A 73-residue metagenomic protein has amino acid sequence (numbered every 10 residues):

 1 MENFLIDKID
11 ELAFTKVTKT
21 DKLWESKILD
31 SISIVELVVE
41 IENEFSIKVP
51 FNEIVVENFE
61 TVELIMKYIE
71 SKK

Functional and structural regions predicted by a protein language model:
M1-K16, K67-K73: Thiotemplate assembly-line natural product biosynthesis machinery
D10-I28, I47-N52: Phosphopantetheine carrier-protein modules
D30-V38: Amphipathic alpha-helical interaction surfaces in cytosolic regulatory modules
F51-V56, V62-K72: C-terminal structural segments of small proteins and small subunits
